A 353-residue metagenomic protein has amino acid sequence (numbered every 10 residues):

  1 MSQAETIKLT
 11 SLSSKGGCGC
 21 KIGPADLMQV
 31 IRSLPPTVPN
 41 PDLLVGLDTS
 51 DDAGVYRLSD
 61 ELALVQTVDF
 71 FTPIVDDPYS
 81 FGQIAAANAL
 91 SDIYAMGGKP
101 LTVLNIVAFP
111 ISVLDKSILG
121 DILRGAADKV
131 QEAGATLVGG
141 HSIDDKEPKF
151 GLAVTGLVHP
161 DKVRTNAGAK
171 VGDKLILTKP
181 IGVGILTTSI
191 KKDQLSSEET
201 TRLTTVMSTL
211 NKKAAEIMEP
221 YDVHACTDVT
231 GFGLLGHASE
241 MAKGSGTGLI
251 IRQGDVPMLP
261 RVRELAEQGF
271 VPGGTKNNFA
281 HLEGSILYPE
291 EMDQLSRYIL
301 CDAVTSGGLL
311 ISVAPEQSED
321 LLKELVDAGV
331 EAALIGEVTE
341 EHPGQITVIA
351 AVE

Functional and structural regions predicted by a protein language model:
S2-A95, A135, K170-L175, P180 (+2 more regions): N-terminal glycine-rich phosphate/pyrophosphate-binding loops that anchor nucleotide-derived ligands and cofactors
S2-K15, D26, I111-T136, D145-P148 (+2 more regions): Glycine-/charge-enriched secondary-structure boundary and capping motifs
L43-V45, A53-Y56, S91-Y94, A127 (+5 more regions): A generic local secondary-structure boundary/capping motif
L58-V75, S80, K99-L195, E337 (+1 more regions): Glycine-rich anion-binding loops of enzyme active sites
P78-L104, D121-E132, L210-D222, V229-M241 (+1 more regions): Small-aliphatic-rich amphipathic alpha-helix that forms the alpha element of a beta-alpha
A153-K162, E198-E219, M292-Q294: Active-site glycine-rich loop that binds ribose-phosphate moieties when present
T187-T201, A328-E331: Short, compositionally biased
